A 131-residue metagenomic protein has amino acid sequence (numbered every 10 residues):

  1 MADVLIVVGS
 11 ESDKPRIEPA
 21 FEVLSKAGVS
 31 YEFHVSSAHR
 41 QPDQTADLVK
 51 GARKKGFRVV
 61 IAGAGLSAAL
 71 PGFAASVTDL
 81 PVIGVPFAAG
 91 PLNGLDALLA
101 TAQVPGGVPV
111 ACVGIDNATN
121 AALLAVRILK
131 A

Functional and structural regions predicted by a protein language model:
A2, V29-E32, K55, L80 (+1 more regions): Glycine/charged-rich beta-loop-alpha catalytic/anionic-binding loops adjacent to active sites
A2-R40: Glycine-rich phosphate/diphosphate-binding loop of Rossmann-like nucleotide-binding domains
D3-V8, E32-H34, V60-A62, I83 (+1 more regions): Short glycine-rich or small-residue beta-strand-to-loop segments that form or flank ligand, phosphate, metal/Fe-S
V8-P15, P19, N93-A131: C-terminal binding/interaction regions
A20-K26, V49-K50, S76-D79, R127-L129: Short, solvent-exposed amphipathic alpha-helical segments in soluble enzyme and RNA/protein-processing domains
F33-K55: N-terminal beta-loop-helix "entrance" segment that forms/cooperates in small-molecule cofactor or anionic ligand
D47-P86: Glycine-rich phosphate-binding loop
F87-P91: Short, acidic/turn-prone active-site loops that include or flank metal/cofactor- and phosphate-binding residues
